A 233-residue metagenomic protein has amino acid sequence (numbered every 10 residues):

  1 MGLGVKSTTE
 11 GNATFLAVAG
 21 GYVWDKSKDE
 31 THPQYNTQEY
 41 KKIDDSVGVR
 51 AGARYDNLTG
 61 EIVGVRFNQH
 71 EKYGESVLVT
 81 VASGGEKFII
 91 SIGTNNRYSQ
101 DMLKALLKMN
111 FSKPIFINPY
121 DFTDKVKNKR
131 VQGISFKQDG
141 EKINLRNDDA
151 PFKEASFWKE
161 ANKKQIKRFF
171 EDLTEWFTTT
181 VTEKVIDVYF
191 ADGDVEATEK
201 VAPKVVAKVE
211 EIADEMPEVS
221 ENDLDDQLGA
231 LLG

Functional and structural regions predicted by a protein language model:
M1-F15, K164-G233: Acidic, gly/ser/pro-rich intrinsically disordered tails
M1-S91, D101-L107, F122-E171, E175 (+1 more regions): OB-fold ssDNA-binding interfaces and closely related basic DNA-contact patches used across DNA replication/repair
Y98: Short, glycine/acidic-rich beta->alpha junctions
